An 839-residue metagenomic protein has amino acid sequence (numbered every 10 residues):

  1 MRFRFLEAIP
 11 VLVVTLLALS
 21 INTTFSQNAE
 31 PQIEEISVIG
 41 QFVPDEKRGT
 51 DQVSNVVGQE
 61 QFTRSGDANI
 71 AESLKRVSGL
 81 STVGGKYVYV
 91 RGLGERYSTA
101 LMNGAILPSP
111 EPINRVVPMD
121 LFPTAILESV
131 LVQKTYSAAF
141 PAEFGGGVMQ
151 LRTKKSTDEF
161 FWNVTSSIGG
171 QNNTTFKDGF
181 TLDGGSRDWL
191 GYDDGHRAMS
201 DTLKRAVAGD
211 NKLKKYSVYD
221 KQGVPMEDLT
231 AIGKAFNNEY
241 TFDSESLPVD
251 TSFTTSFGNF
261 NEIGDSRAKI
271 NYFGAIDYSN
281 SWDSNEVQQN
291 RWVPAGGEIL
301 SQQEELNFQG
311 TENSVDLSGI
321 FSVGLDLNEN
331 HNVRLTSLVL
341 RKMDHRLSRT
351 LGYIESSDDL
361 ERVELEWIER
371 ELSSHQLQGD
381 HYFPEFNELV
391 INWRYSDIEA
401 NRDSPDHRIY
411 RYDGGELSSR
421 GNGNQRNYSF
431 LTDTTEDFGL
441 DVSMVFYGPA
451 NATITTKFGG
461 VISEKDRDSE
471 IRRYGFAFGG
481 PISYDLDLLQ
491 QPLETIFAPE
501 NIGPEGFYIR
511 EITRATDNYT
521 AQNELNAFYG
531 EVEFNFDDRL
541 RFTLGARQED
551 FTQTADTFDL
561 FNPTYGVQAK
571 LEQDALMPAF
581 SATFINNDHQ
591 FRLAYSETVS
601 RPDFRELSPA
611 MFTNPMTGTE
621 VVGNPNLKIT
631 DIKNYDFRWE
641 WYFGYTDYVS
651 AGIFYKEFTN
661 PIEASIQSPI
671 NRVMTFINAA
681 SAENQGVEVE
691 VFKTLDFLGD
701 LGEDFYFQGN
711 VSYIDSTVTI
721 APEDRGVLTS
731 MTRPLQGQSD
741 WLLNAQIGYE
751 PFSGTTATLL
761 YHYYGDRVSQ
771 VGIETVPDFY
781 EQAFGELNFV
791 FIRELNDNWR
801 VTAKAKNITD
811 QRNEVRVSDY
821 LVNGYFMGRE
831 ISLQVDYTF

Functional and structural regions predicted by a protein language model:
E35-S65, E95-L101, A105, P110: N-terminal periplasmic "start-of-domain" segments of outer-membrane beta-barrel proteins
R76-S78, A105-K134, K154, G179-F180 (+1 more regions): Short acidic/polar hinge/loop motifs at secondary-structure boundaries that mediate gating or recognition
A105-I106, M343-H345, N401-S404, D466-S469 (+9 more regions): Surface-exposed extracellular loop regions of Gram-negative outer-membrane beta-barrel proteins, predominantly
S109, L121-S167, K215, T838: A beta-strand signature from Gram-negative outer-membrane beta-barrel systems, especially the internal plug domain
A206-S348, E371-H375, P578-S581: Transmembrane beta-barrel wall of Gram-negative outer-membrane proteins
S419-R420, L431, T435-D441, D487-E494 (+6 more regions): Outer membrane beta-barrel strand-and-loop segments of large Gram-negative receptors, especially TonB-dependent
N424-L431, L440-Y447, T453-K457, F580 (+4 more regions): Conserved C-terminal beta-signal and adjacent last beta-strands/turns of outer-membrane beta-barrel proteins
D538-F542, Y648, I653-F658, V673-Q770: Gram-negative outer-membrane beta-barrel transporters
